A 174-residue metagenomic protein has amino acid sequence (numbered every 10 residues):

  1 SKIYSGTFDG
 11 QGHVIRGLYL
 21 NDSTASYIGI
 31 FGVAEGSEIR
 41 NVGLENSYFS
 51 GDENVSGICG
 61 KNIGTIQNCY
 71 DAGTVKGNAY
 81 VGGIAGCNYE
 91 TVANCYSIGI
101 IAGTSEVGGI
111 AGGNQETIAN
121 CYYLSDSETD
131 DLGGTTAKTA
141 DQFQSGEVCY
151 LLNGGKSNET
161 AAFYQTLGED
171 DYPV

Functional and structural regions predicted by a protein language model:
S1-V174: Predominantly extracellular beta-rich ligand-binding scaffolds that present long acidic/polar faces for carbohydrate
